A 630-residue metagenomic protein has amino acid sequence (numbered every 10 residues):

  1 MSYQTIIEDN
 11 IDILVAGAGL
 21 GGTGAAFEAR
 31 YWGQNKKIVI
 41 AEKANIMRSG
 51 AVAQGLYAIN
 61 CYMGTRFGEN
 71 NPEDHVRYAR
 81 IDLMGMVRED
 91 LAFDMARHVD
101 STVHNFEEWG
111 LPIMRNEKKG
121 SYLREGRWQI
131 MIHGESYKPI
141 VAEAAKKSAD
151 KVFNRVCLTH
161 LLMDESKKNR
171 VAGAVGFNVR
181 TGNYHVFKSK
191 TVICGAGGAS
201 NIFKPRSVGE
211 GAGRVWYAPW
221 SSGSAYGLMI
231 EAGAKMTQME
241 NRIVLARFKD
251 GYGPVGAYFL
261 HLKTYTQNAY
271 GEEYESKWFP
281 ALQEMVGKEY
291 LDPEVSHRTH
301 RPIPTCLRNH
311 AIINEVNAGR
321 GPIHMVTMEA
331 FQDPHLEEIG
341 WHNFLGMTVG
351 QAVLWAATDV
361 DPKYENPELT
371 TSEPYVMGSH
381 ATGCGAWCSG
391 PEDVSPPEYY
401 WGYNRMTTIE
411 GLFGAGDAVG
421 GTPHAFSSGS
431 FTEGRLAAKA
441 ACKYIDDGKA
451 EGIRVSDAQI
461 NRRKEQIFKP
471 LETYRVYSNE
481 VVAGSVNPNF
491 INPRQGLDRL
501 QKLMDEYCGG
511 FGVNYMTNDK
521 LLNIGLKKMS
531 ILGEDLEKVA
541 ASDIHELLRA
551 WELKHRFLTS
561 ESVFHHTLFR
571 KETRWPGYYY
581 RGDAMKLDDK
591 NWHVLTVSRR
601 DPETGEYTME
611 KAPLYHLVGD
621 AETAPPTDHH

Functional and structural regions predicted by a protein language model:
E8-I11, T181-T191: Core beta-strand elements of the Rossmann-like FAD/NAD(P) dinucleotide-binding domain in flavoenzyme oxidoreductases
I13-V39: N-terminal Rossmann-like FAD-binding beta1-loop-alpha1 element of flavoenzymes
Y31-Q54: Glycine-rich FAD pyrophosphate-binding loop
N60-M95: Glycine-rich active-site loop/strand segments that organize a redox cofactor
D100, E107-H160, K167-R170, Q238-F426 (+1 more regions): Mobile, glycine/GP-rich and aromatic-enriched active-site lid/loop segments adjacent to catalytic centers
M163-H185: Conserved beta-strand-loop-beta-strand element in the redox core of flavoprotein oxidoreductases
C194-G253, S427-A440: Glycine-rich loop(s) and the adjacent beta-strand/alpha-helix scaffold that form part
D447-S542: Long, amphipathic alpha-helical stalk/connector segments used for oligomerization, subunit docking, or mechanical
